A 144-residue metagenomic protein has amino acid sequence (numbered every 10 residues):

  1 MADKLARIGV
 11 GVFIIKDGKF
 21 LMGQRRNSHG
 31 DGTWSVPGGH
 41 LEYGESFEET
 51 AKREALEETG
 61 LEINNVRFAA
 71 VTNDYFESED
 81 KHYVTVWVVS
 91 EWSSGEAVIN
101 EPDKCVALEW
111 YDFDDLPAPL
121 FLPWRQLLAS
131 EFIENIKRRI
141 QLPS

Functional and structural regions predicted by a protein language model:
M1-F20, V71, V86-V89: Conserved N-terminal beta-strand and adjoining loop/helix that marks the start of the Nudix/MutT-like hydrolase domain
A2-A6, T33, S78-V84, P102-C105: A generic structural micro-feature
R7, I15, V36, I63 (+2 more regions): Short connector loops at helix/strand junctions that flank enzyme active sites, especially segments positioning acidic
S28-W34: A conserved beta-turn-beta hairpin within the catalytic core of GNAT-like acetyltransferases that forms part
V36-A69, V88: The catalytic Nudix box helix
N73-A97, E131-F132, I136: Active-site-adjacent beta-strand/loop module that shapes the phosphate/pyrophosphate-binding cleft
I99-F132: NUDIX/MutT-family hydrolases
